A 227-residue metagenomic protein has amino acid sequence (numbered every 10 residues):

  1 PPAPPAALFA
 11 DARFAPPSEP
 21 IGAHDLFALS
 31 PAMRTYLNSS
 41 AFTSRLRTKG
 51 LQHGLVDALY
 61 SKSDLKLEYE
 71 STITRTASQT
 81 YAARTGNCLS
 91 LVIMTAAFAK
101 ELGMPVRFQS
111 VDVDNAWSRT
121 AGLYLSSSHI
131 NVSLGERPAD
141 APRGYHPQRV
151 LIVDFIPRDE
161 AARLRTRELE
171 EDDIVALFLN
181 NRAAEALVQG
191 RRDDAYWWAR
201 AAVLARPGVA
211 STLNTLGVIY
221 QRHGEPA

Functional and structural regions predicted by a protein language model:
P1, S30-N38, G135-P142, R163: Low-complexity, Gly/Pro
P1-A28, A32-R34, R45, E68 (+1 more regions): Mixed-charge, low-complexity segments
A6-P16, L46-L55, C88, P138 (+1 more regions): Short, mixed-charge, low-aromatic patches
P16-T80: Secondary-structure boundary elements
T72-L213, P226: Long, contiguous interaction/recruitment modules in multidomain scaffold/adaptor proteins
